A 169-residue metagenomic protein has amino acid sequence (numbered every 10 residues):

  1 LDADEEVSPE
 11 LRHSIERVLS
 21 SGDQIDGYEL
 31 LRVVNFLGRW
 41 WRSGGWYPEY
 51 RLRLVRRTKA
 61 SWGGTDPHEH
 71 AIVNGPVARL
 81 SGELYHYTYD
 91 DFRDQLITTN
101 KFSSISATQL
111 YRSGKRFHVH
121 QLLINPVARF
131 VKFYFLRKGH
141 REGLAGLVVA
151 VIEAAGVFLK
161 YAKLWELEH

Functional and structural regions predicted by a protein language model:
D2-V7: The conserved acidic donor/metal-binding loop of glycosyltransferases
S8-H169: Catalytic-site signature of metal-activated, phosphate-bearing donor transferases, centered on the GT-A/GT-A-like
